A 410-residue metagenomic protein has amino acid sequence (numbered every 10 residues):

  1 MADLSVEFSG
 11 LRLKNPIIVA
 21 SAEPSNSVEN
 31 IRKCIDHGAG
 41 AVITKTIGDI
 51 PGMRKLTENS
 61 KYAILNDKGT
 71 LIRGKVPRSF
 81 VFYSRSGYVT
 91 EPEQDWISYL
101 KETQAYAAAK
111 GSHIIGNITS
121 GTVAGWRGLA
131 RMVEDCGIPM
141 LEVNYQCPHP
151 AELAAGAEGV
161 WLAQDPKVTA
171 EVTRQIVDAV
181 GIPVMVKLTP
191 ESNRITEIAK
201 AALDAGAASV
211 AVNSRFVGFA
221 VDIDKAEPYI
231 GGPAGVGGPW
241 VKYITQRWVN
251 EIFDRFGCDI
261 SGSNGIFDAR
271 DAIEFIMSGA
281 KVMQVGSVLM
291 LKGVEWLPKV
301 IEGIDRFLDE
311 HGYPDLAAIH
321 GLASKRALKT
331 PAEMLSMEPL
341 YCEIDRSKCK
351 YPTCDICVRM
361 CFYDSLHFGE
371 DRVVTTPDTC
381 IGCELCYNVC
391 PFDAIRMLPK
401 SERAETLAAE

Functional and structural regions predicted by a protein language model:
M1-I114, T119-A124, A409: N-terminal capping/small domains of soluble enzymes
R32-H37, A41, A109-K110, G121-S261 (+6 more regions): Alpha/beta enzyme core
K45-I47, Y145, S214, S287-V288: Short secondary-structure boundary segments
P51-T70, F219-G237, V288-Y313, L407-E410: C-terminal helical cap(s) of enzyme catalytic domains, especially alpha/beta-barrels
L289, E302-L335: Charged C-terminal helix
A332-T353, D364-G382, R396-E410: Ferredoxin-like iron-sulfur electron-transfer modules
